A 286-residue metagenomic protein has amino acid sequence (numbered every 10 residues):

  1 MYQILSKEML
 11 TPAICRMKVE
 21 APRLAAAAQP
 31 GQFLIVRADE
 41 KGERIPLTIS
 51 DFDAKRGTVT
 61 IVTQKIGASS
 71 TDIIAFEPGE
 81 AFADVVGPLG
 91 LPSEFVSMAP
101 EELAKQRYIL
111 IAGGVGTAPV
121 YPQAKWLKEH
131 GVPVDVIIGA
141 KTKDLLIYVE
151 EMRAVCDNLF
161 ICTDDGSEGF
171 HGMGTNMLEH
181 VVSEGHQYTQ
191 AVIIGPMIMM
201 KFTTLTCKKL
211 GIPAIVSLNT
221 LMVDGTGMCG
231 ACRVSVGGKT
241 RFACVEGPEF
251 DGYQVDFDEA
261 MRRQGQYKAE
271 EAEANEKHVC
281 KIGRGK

Functional and structural regions predicted by a protein language model:
M1-E80: Ferredoxin-reductase
V36, D84-V85, V234: A generic structural signal for residues embedded in beta-strands
D39, G87-P88, G237: Short, surface-exposed secondary-structure boundary micro-motifs
G42-D51, L89-P100, C244: Short, Lys/Arg- and Gly-enriched loop/turn segments at beta-strand edges
T71-V223: FNR/FR-type flavoprotein reductase catalytic core
P119, M197, N219-E249, K277-R284: Local cysteine-cluster metal-coordination motifs and their immediate loop/turn environment, predominantly Fe-S cluster
F242-E246, F250-K286: Short Fe-S-cluster ligation motifs
